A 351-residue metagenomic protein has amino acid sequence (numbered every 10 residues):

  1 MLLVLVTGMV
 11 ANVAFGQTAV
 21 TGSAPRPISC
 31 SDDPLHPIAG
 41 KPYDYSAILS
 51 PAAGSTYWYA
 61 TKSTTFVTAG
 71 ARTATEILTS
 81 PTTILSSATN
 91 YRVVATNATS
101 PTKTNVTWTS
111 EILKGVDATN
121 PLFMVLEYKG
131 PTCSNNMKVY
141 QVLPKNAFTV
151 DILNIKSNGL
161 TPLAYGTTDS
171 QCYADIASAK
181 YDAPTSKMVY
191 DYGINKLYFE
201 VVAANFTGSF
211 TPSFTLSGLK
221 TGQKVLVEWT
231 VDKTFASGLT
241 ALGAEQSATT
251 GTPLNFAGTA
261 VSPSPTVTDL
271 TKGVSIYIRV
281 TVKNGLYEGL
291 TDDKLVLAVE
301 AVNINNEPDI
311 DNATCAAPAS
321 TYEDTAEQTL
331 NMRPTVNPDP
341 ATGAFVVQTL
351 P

Functional and structural regions predicted by a protein language model:
M1-P351: Extracellular low-complexity Ser/Thr/Asn/Gly-rich intrinsically disordered segments
